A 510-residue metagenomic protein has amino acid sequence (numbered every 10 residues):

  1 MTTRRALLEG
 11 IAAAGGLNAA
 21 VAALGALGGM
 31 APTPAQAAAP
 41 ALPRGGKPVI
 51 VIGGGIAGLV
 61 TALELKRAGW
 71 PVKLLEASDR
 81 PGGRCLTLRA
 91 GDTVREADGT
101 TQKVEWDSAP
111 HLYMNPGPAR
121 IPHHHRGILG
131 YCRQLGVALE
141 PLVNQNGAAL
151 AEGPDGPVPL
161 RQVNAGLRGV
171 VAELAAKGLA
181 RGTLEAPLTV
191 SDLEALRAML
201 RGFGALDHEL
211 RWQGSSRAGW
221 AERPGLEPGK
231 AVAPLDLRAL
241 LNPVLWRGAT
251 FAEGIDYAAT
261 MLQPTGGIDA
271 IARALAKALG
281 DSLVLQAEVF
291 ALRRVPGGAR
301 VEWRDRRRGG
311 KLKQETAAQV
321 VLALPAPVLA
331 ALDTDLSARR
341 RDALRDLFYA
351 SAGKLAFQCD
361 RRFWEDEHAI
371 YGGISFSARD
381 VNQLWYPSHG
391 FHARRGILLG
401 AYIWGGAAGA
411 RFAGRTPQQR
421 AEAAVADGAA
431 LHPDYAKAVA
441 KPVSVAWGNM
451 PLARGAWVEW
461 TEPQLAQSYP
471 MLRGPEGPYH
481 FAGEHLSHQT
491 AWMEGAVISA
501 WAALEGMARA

Functional and structural regions predicted by a protein language model:
M1-A6, L17-A41: N-terminal twin-arginine translocation
G10-A12, G16-A20, L27, A68 (+3 more regions): Conserved flavin/dinucleotide-binding core of flavoenzymes
P40-L174: N-terminal glycine-rich phosphate/pyrophosphate-binding loop and immediately adjacent elements
P48-S78, R120-Y131, G136-V143, G267 (+8 more regions): Conserved beta-strand->loop/alpha-helix structural units within folded catalytic cores of enzymes with alpha/beta
E105-Y113, W246-T260, A401-R411, P478-H485: Short glycine/proline-rich turn/loop motifs
H111-P122, Y257-T265, R340-F348, G406-Q418 (+2 more regions): Active-site rim elements
A148, G178-F290, P296-G298, D305-R307 (+4 more regions): Active-site/ligand-binding neighborhood in enzyme catalytic cores
L285-A401, A407, L431: Mid-domain catalytic core of redox enzymes that form a hydrophobic substrate pocket/lid adjacent to a catalytic redox
